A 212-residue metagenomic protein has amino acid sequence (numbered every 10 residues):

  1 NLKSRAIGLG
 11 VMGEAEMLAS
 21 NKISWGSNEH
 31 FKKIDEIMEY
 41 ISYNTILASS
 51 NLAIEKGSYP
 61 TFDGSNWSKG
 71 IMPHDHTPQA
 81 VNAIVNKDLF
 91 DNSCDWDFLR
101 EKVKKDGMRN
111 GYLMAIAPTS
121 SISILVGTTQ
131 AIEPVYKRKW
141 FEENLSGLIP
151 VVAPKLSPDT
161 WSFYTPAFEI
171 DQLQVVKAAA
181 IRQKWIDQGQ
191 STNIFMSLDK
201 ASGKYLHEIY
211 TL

Functional and structural regions predicted by a protein language model:
N1-L212: Long, C-terminal-biased catalytic regions of enzyme "large/alpha" subunits
